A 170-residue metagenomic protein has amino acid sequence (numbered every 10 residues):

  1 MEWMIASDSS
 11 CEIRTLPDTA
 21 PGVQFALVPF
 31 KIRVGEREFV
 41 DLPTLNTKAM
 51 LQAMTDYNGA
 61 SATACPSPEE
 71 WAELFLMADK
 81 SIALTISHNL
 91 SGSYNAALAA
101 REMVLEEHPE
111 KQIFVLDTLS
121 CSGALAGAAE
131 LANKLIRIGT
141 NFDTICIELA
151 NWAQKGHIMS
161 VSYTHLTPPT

Functional and structural regions predicted by a protein language model:
M1, G22-V23, H108-Q112: A short helix-to-beta-strand connector/capping loop
M4-S67: N-terminal glycine-rich anion-binding loop in soluble enzyme alpha/beta folds
I5-S7, T63-A64, A83, F114-D117 (+2 more regions): General beta-strand structural signal in soluble alpha/beta enzymes
S9-C11, K31-R33, H88, A153 (+1 more regions): Glycine-rich beta-alpha junction loops
C11, S120, T170: Short, glycine/acidic-enriched loop or turn micro-motifs at the edges of active sites
T55-L90, N95, A99, D143-C146: Glycine-rich phosphate- or other oxyanion-binding loops that anchor nucleotides, phosphorylated ligands
I86, L90-I158: Active-site histidine-anchored catalytic micro-motif
T164-T170: Conserved small/polar residues in nucleotide/adenosyl-binding loops
